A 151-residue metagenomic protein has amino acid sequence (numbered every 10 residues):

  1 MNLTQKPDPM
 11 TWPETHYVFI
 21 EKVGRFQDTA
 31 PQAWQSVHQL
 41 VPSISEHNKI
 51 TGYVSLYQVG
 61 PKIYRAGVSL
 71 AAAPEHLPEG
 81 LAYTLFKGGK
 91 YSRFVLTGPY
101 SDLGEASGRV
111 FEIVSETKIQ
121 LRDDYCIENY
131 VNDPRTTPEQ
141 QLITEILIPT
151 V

Functional and structural regions predicted by a protein language model:
M1-V151: A solvent-exposed interaction/effector surface
